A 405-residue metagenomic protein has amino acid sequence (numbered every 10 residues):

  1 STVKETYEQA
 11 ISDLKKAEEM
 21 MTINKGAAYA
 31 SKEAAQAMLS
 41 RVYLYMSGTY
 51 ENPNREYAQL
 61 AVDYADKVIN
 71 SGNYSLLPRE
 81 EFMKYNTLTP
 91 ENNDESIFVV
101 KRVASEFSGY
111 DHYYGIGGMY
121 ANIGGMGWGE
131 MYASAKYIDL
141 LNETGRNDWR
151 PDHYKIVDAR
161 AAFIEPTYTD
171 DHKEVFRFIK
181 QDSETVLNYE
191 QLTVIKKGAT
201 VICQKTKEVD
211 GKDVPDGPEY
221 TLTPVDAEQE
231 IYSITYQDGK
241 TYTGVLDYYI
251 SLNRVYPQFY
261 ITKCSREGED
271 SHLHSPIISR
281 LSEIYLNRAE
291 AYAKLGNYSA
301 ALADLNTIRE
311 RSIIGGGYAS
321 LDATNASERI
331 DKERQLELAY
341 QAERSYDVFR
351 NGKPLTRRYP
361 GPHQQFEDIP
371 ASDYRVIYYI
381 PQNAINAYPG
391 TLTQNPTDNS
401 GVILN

Functional and structural regions predicted by a protein language model:
S1-Y114, D148, D152-N405: Acidic/polar-rich alpha-helix caps and helix-coil junctions
G118-N142: Short, cationic low-complexity segments
